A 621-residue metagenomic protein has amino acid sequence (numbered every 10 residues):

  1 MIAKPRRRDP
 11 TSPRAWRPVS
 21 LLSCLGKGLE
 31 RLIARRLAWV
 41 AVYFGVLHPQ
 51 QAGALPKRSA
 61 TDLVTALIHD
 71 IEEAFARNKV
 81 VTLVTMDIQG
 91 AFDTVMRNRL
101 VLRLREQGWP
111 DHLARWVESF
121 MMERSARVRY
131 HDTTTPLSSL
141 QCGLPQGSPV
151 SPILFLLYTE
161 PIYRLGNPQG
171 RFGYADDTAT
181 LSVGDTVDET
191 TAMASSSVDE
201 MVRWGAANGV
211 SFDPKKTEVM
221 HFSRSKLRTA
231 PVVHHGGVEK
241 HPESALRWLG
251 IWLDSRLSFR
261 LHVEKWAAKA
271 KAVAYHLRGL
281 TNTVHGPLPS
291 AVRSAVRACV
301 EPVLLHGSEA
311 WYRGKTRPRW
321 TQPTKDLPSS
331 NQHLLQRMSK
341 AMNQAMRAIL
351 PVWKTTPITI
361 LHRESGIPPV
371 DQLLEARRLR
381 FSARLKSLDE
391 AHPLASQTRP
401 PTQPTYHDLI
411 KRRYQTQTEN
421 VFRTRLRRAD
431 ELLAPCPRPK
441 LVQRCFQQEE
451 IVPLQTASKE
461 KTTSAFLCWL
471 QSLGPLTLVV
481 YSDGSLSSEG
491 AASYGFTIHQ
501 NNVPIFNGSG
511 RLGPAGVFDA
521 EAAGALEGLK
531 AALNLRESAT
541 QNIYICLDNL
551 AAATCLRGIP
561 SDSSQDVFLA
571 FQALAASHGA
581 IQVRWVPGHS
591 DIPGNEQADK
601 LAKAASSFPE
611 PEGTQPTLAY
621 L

Functional and structural regions predicted by a protein language model:
M1, R17, Q51-A54, T82-A91 (+9 more regions): Catalytic palm active-site di-aspartate
M1-I2, R17, I33, L37 (+24 more regions): Mobile genetic element proteins and their domesticated derivatives, centered on retroelements and DNA transposons
M1-P145, S182-V183: Conserved pre-catalytic core of RNA-dependent polymerases
I33-A52, A76, P152-D185, S308 (+3 more regions): Active-site palm subdomain of RNA-directed nucleic acid polymerases
A91-Q107, A179-R203, R224, P328-N331 (+1 more regions): Catalytic palm subdomain of template-directed nucleic-acid polymerases, centered on the conserved carboxylate motif
V187, S196-D199, S211-S244: Short, conserved micro-motifs composed of acidic
R224-L227, H235, L257, N282-A298 (+2 more regions): RNase H-like, metal-dependent ribonuclease domains
G237-Y312: Basic, alpha-helical interaction scaffolds
